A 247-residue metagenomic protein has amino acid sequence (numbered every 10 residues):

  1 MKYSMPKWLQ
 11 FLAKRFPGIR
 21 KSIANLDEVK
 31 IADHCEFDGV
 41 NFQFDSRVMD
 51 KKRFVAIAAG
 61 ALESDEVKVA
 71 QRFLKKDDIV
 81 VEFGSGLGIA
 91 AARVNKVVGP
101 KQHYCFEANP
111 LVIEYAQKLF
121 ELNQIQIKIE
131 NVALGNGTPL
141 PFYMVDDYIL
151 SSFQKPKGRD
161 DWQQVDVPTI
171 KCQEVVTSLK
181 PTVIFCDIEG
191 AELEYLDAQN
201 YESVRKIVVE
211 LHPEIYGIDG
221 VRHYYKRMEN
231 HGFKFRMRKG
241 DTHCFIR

Functional and structural regions predicted by a protein language model:
M1-R247: Phosphate/nucleotide-binding beta-alpha loop and adjacent structural elements of enzyme active sites
